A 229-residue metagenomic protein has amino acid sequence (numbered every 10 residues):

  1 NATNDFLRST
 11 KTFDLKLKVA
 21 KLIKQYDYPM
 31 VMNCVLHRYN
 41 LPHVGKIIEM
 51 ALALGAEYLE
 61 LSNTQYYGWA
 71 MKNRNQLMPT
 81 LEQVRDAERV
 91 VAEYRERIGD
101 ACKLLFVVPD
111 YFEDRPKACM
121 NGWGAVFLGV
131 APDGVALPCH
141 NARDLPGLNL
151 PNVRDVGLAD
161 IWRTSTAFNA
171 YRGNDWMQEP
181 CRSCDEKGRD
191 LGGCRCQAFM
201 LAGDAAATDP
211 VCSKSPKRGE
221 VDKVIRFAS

Functional and structural regions predicted by a protein language model:
N1-Y66, Q76-M78: Radical SAM/AdoMet-radical enzyme domain recognition
T12, N40, Q83-V84, W123 (+1 more regions): Charged, low-complexity surface patches
Y26, R97-A101, T164: Structured helix-beta-strand junction loops
N33, P138-C139, G193: Short glycine-/small-residue motifs
L41-P42, W69-A70, A202: Short secondary-structure boundary/hinge segments and terminal tails
K46, Q65-P146, R172, W176-R189: A C-terminal junction/extension of Radical SAM enzymes
L52-A53, E57, R74-D100, L150 (+2 more regions): A structural motif corresponding to the C-terminal lobe/cap of the Radical SAM core domain
R143-S229: Flexible mid-to-C-terminal extensions adjoining Fe-S/redox cofactors in radical SAM and related proteins
